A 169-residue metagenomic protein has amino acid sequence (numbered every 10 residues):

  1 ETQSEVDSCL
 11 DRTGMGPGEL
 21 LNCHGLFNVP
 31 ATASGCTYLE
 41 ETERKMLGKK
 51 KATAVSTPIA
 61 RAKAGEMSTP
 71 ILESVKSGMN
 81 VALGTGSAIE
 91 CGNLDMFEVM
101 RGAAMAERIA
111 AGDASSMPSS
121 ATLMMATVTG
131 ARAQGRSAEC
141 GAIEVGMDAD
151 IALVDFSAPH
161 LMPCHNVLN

Functional and structural regions predicted by a protein language model:
E1-T53, G65-V81, R101, A138: Histidine/acidic residue-rich metal-binding segments in metalloenzymes
V6, A31-T32, P58-A60, A131: A generic structural signal for short
C23-L26, P30, L72-A158, N166: His/Asp/Glu-enriched, well-ordered alpha-helical/loop segment that forms or immediately abuts the divalent-metal
G35, S56-T57, L83, V154: Conserved beta-strand positions
P58-A62, G86-I89: Short, acidic/turn-prone active-site loops that include or flank metal/cofactor- and phosphate-binding residues
K63-E66, G92: Secondary-structure boundary/capping motif
N169: An acidic-aromatic loop/edge-strand motif
